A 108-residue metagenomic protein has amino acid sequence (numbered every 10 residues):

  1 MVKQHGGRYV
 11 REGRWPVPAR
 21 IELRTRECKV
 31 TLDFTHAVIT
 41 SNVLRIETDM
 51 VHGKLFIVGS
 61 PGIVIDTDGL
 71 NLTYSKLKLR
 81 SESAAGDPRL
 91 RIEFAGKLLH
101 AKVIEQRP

Functional and structural regions predicted by a protein language model:
V2-P108: Short, surface-exposed interaction patches in beta-rich subdomains that mediate adhesion/assembly near membranes
